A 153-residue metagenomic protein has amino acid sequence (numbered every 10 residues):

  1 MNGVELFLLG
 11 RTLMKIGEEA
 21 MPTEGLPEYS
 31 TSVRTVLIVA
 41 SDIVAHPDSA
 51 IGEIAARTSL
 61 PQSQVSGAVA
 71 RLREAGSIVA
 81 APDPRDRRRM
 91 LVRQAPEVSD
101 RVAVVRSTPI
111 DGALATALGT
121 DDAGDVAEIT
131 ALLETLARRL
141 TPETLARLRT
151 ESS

Functional and structural regions predicted by a protein language model:
M1, A123-S153: C-terminal regulatory/oligomerization modules of transcriptional regulators
M1-R34: N-terminal leader segment of winged-helix/HTH proteins
Y29-V39, L118-V126: Short helix-coil-helix linker/hinge
H46-A50: Short capping segments at the starts of secondary-structure elements
A55: The alpha-helix within a helix-turn-helix
P61: Helix-turn-helix DNA-binding motif, specifically the short coil turn and the N-cap/start of the second
A70-A127: Charged, amphipathic alpha-helical coiled-coil/dimerization segments
